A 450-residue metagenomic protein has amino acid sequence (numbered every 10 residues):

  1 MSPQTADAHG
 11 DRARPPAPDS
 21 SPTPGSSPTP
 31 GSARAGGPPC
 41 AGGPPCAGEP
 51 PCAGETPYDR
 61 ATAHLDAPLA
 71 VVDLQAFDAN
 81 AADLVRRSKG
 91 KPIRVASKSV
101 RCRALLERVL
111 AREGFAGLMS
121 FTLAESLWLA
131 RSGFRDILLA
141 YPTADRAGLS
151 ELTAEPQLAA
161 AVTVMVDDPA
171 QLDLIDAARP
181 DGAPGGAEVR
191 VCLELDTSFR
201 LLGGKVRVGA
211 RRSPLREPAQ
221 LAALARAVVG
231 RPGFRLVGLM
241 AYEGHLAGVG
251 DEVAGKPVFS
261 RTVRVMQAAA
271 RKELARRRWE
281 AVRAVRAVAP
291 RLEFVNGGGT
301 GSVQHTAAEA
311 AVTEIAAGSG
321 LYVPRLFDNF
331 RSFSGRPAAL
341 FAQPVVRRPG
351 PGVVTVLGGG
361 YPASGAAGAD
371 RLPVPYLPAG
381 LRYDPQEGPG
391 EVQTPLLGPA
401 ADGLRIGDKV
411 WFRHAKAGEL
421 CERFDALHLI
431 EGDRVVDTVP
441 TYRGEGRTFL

Functional and structural regions predicted by a protein language model:
M1-P30, P39-A154, E445-L450: A charged N-terminal "starter" segment
T5, R348-L450: C-terminal accessory subdomain/extension
F77, K98, L129, L193 (+5 more regions): Conserved, mostly hydrophobic/aromatic
A96-E243, G248: Active-site-proximal beta-alpha core segment in soluble small-molecule metabolic enzymes
C102-A104, L129, H245-V249, S302-H305 (+3 more regions): Flexible loop/turn segments at secondary-structure boundaries
P184, T197-V323: Active-site loop/helix belt of alpha/beta enzymes
G255-A270, W279, G301-P378: Active-site loop ensemble at the mouth of alpha/beta enzyme cores that anchors a bound cofactor
